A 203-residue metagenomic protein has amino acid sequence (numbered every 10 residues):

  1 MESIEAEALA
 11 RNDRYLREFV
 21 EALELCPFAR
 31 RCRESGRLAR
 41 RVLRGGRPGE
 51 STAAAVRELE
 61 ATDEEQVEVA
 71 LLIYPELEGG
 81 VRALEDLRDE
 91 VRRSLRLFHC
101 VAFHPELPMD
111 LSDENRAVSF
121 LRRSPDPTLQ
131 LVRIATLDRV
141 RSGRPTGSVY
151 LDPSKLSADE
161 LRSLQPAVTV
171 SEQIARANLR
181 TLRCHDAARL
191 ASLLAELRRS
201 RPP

Functional and structural regions predicted by a protein language model:
M1-P203: Expand to "…catalyze enediolate/carbanion chemistry for C-C bond making/breaking, isomerization, decarboxylation
